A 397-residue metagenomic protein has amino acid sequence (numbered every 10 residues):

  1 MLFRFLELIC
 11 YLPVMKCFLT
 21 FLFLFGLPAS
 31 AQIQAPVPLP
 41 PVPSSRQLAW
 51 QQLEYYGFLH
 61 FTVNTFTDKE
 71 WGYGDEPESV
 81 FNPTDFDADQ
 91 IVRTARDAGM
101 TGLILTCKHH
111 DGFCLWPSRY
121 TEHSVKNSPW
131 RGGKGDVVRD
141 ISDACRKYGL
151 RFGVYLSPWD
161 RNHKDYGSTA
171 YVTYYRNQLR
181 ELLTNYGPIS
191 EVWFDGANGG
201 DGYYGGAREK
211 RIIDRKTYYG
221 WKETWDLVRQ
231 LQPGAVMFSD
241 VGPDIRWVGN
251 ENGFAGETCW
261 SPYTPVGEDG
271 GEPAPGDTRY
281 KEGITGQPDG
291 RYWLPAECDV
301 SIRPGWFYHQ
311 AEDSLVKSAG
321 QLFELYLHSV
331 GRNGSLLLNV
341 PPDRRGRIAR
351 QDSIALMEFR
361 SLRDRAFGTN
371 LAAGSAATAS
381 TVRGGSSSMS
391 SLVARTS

Functional and structural regions predicted by a protein language model:
M1-I33: Bacterial Sec-dependent N-terminal signal peptides
Q32-R395: Mature catalytic domains of secreted/periplasmic carbohydrate-active enzymes
